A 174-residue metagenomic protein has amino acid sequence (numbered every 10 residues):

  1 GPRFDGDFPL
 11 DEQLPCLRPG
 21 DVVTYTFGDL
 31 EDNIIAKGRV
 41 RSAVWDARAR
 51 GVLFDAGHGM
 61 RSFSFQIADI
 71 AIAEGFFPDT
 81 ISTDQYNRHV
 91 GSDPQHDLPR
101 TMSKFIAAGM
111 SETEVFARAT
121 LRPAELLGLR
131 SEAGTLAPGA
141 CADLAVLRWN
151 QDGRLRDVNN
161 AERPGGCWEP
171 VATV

Functional and structural regions predicted by a protein language model:
G1-S92: Active-site core of metal-dependent hydrolases
R3-D7, L126-L129, R154: Short gly/ser/thr-rich secondary-structure transition/capping motifs
R18, F76, A140, W168-E169: Structured loop/turn residues at beta-strand edges in well-structured enzyme cores
Y25, R88, S131, D157-N160: Generic structural "secondary-structure junction" signal
R39, P94-D97, G165-G166: Short acidic-hydrophobic sequence patches enriched in Asp/Glu that either
W45-A49, S103-K104, N150-D152: A general structural signal for short secondary-structure boundary/capping elements
Q66-W149: His/Asp/Glu-enriched, well-ordered alpha-helical/loop segment that forms or immediately abuts the divalent-metal
C141-V174: C-terminal cap of metal-dependent C-N hydrolases
